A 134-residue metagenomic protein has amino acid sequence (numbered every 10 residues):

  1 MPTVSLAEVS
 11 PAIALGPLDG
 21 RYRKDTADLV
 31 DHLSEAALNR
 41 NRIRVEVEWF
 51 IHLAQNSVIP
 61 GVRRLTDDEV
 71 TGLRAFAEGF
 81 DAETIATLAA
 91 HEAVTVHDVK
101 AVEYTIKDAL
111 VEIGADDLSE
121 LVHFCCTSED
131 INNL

Functional and structural regions predicted by a protein language model:
P2-L134: A helix-coil-helix interface module used to build multimeric assemblies and to scaffold catalytic/cofactor sites
